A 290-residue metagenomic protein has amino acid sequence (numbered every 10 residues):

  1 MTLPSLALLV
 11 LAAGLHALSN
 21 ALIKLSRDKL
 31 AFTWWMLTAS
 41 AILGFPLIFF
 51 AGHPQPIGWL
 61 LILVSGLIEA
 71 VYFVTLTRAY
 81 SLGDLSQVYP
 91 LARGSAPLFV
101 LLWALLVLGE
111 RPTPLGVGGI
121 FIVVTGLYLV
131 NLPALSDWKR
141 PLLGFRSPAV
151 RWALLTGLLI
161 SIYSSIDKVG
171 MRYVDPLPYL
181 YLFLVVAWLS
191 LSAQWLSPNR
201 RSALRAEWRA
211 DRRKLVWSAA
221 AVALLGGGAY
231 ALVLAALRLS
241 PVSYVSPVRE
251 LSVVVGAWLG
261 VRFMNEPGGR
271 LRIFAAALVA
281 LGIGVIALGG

Functional and structural regions predicted by a protein language model:
M1-A7, L98-L158, K168, P267-G290: Juxtamembrane helix-loop boundary signature in multi-pass membrane transporters
M1-L67, F73-L85, L132-W152, V185-A221 (+3 more regions): Membrane-interface interhelical linkers
L3, G226-G290: C-terminal appended segment following the main domain
V10, G14, T38-F45, V117-L127 (+5 more regions): Hydrophobic alpha-helical transmembrane segments of multipass integral membrane proteins
A13-A17, F45, G66, A70-V74 (+10 more regions): Hydrophobic/small/kink-forming positions within alpha-helical transmembrane segments of polytopic membrane proteins
V64-E69, S81-V130, L180-W188, P241-R262: Specific alpha-helical transmembrane segments that line the substrate/conduction pathway and gating interfaces
S136, L177-Y181: Short, structured loop/turn "capping" segments at alpha-beta junctions
G170-Y173: Short acidic/Ser/Thr-enriched loop-to-helix initiation segments
